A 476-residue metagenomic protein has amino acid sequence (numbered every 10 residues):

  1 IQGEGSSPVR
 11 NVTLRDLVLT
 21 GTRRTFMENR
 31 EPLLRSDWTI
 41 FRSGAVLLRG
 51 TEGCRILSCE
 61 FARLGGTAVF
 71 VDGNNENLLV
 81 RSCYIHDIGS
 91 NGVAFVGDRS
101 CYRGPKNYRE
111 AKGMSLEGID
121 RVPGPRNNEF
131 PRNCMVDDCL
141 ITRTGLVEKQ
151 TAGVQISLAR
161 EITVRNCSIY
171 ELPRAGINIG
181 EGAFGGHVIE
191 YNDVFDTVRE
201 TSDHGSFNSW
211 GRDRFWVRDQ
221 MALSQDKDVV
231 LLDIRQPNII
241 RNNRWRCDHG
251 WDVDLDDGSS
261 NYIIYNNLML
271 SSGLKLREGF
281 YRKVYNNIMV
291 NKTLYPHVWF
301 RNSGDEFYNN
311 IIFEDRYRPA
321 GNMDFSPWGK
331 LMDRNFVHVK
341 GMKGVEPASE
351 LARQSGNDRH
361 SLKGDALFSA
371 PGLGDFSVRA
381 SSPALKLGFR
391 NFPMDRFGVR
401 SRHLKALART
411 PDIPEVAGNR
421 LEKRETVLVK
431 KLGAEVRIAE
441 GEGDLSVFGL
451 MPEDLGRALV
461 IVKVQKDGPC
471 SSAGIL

Functional and structural regions predicted by a protein language model:
I1-A62, C101-R126, G374-G418: Extracellular polysaccharide-degrading/modifying enzymes targeting complex plant/algal/animal polysaccharides
I1-S7, T25-M27, G44-G50, T67-N74 (+12 more regions): Glycine-rich beta-solenoid repeat tracts in large extracellular/virion proteins
R10-G21, E52-G66, N75-S90, R99-V122 (+10 more regions): Right-handed parallel beta-helix
L14, I56, V93, F207 (+1 more regions): Conserved hydrophobic/aromatic pocket- or pore-lining residues that grip, position, or stack substrates in active sites
Y102, G205, W210-L223, N302-D444: Acidic, glycine- and Ser/Thr-rich low-complexity intrinsically disordered tracts in extracellular/secreted proteins
P123-G124, D228, R420-K423, F448-L450: Short, P/G- and charge-enriched loop/turn segments at secondary-structure junctions
F130, M135, T201-D203, I234 (+3 more regions): A short, polar/charged loop/turn motif at coil->beta-strand junctions and beta-hairpin connectors
R437-L476: PDZ/PDZ-like domain segments forming the peptide/carboxylate-binding groove, activating on the N-terminal beta-strands
